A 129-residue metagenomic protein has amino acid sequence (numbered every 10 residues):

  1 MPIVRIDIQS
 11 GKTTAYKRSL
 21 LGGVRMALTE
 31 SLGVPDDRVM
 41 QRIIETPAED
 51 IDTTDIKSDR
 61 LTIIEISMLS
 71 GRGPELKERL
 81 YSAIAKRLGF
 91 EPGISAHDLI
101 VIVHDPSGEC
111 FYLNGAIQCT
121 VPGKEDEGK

Functional and structural regions predicted by a protein language model:
M1-K129: Interaction-mediating elements
